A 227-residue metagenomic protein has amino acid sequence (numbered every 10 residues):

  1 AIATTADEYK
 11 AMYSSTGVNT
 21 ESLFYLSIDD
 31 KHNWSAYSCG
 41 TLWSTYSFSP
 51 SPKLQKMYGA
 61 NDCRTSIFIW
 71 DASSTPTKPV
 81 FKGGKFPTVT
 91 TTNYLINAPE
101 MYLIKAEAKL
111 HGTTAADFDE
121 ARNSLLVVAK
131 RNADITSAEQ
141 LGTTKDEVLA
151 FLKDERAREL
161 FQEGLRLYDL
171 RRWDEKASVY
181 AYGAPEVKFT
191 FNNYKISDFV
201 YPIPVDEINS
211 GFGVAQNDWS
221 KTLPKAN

Functional and structural regions predicted by a protein language model:
A1-A36, Y58-N227: Acidic/polar-rich alpha-helix caps and helix-coil junctions
S35-S47: A low-complexity, Ser/Thr/Gly/Pro-enriched, surface-exposed linker/loop concept that marks segments flanking
S44-R64: Short, cationic low-complexity segments
